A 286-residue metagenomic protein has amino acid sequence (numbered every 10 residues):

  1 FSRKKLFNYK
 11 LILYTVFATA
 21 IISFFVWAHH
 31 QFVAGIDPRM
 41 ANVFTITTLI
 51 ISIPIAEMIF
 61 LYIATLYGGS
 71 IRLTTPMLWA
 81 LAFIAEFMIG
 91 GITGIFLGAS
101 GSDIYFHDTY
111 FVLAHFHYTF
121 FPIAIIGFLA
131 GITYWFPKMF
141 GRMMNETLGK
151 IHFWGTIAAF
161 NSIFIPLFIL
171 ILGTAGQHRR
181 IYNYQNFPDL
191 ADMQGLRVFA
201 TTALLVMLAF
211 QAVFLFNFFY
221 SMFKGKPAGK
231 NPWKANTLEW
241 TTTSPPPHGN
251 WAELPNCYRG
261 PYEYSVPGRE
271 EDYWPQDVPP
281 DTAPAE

Functional and structural regions predicted by a protein language model:
F1-L6, F25-T45, F96-F116, L170-L196: Membrane-interface interhelical loops and short amphipathic "cap" helices that link adjacent transmembrane segments
N8-A20, T65-G94, Y110-L113, Y118-I165: Interfacial and helix-entry/exit segments of alpha-helical transmembrane bundles in multi-pass inner-membrane proteins
A18, H30-A85: Long, K/E/R/D-enriched contiguous segments that form extended
I22-V33, S162-G173, W240-P261: Hydrophobic alpha-helical transmembrane segments of integral membrane proteins
F32-I36, L61-I71, S100-D103, P137-F140 (+2 more regions): Juxtamembrane transmembrane-helix termini
T48-L61, T119-G131, A203-F216: Hydrophobic cores of alpha-helical transmembrane segments in multi-pass inner/ER membrane proteins, independent
G176-M193, S221-E286: Extramembrane terminal tails and long inter-domain/linker segments of multi-pass membrane proteins
M193-P227: Repeat-solenoid scaffold signature
